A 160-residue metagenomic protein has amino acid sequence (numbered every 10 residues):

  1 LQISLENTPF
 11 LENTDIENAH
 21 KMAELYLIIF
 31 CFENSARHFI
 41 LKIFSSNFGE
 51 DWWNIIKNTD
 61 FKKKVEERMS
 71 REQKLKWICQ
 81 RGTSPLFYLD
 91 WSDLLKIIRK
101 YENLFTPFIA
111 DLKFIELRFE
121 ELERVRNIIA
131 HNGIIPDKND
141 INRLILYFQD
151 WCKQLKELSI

Functional and structural regions predicted by a protein language model:
L1-I160: Amphipathic alpha-helical interface elements
